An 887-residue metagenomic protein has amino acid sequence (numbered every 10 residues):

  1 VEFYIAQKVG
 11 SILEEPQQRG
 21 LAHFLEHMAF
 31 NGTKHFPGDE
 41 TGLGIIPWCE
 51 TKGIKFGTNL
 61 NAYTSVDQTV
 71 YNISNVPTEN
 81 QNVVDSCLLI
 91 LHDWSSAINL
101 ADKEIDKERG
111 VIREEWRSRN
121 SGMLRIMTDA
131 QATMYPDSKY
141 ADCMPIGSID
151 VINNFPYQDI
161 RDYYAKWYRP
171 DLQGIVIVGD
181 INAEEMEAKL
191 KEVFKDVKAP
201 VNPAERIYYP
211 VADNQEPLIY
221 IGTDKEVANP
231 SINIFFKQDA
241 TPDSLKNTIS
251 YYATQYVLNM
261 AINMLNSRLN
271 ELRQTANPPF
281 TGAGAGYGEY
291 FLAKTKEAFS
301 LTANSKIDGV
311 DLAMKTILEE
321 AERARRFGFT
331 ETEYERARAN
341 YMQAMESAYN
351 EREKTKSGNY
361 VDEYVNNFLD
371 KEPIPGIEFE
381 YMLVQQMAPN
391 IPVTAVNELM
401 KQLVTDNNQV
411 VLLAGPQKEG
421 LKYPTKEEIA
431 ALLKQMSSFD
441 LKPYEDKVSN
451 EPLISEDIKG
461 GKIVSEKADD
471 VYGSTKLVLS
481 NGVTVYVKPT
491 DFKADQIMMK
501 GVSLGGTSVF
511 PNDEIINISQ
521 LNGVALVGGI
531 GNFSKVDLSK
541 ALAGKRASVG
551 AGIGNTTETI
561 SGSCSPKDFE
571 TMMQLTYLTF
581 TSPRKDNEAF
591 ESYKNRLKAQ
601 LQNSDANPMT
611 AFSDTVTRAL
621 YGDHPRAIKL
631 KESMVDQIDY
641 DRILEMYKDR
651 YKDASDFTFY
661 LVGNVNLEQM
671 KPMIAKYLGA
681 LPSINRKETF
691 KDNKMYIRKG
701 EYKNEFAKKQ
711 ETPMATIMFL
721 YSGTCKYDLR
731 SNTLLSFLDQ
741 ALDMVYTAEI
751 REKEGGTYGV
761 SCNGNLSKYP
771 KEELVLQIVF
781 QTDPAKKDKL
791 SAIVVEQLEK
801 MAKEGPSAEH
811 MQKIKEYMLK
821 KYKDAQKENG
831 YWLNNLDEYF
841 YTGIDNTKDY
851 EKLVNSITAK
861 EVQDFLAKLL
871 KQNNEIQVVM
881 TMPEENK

Functional and structural regions predicted by a protein language model:
E2-S74, R125-I126, D142-S148, N263-E297 (+3 more regions): M16/MPP (pitrilysin/insulinase) zinc-metallopeptidase core fold and M16-derived inactive scaffolds
K34, T41-Y163, L218, Y256-R273 (+5 more regions): Acidic/histidine-enriched segments that form metal/cofactor-coordinating and catalytic pocket/exosite environments
T41-P47, N99-R117, T128, N182 (+17 more regions): Acidic/histidine-enriched alpha-helical segments
A97, R109, M123, I160-K191 (+4 more regions): Non-catalytic, conformational "gating/processing" segments within enzyme and secreted inhibitor domains
G174-P230, A339, Q343-Y349, A430-E451 (+3 more regions): An aromatic/glycine/proline-enriched structural segment found at the starts of mature extracellular/organellar domains
V176-G179, E335-A468, S474-V478, S633 (+7 more regions): C-terminal regions of mature proteins
P203-L269, T302, K354, G358-E372 (+6 more regions): His/Glu-based metal-binding/catalytic segments typifying zinc-dependent metallopeptidases
I232-I234, D239, Y251-E331, G759-N763: Structured mid-domain segments that build the active-site/substrate or prosthetic-cofactor binding neighborhood
